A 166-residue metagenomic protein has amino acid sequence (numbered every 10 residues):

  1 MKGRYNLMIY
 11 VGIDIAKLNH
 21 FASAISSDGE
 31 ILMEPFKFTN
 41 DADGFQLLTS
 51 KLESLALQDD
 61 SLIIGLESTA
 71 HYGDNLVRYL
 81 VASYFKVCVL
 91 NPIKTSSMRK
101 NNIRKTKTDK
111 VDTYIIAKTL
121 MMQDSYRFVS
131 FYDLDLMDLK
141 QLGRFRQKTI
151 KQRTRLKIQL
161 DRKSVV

Functional and structural regions predicted by a protein language model:
Y5-S26, I116, T149: Gly/Thr-rich phosphate-binding beta-strand-loop-beta motif of the actin/hexokinase/Hsp70
K17, A70, K94: Short, glycine/acidic-enriched loop or turn micro-motifs at the edges of active sites
K17-D43: Short glycine-rich, Thr/Ser-proximal phosphate-binding strand/loop in the N-terminal lobe of ATP-dependent enzymes
D43-S61: Short, basic/hydrophobic alpha-helical segments
D60-T69: Short glycine-rich phosphate-binding loop at a beta-alpha junction
Y72-V77: Short, well-ordered alpha-helical microsegments
V81: Anion (oxyanion) recognition and catalysis
C88-V166: Long, charge-rich intrinsically disordered scaffolds of nucleic-acid metabolism proteins
